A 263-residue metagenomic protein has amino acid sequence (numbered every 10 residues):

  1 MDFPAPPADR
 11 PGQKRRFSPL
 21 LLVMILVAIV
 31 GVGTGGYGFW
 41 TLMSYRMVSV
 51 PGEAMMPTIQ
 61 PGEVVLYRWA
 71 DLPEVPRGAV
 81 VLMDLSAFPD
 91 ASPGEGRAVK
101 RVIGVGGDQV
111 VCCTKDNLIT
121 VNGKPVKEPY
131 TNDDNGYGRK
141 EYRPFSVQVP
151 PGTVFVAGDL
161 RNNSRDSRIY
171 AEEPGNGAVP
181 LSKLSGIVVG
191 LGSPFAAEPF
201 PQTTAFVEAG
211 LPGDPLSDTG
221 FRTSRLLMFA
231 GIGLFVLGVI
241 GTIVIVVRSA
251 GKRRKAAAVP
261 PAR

Functional and structural regions predicted by a protein language model:
D2, P7-V23, V27, G31-G35 (+3 more regions): Soluble "head" domains of membrane/secretory-pathway proteins
